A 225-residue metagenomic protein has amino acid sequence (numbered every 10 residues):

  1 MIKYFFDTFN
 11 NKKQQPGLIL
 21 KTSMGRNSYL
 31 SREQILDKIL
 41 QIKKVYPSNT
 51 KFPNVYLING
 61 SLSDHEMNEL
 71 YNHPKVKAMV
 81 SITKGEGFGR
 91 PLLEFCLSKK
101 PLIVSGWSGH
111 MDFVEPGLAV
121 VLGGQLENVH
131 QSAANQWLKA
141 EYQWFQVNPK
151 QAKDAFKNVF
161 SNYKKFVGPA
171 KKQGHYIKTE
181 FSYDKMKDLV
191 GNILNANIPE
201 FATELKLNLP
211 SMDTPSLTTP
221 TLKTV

Functional and structural regions predicted by a protein language model:
M1-Q14, A155: Short hydrophobic signal-anchor/transmembrane segments that target glycosyltransferases and glycosylation machinery
G17-M24, Y56, V104: Short beta-strand segments
M24, N135-V225: C-terminal amphipathic helix plus adjacent low-complexity, charged tail appended to glycosyltransferase catalytic
M24-H73, K77: Nucleotide-activated donor-binding/catalytic signature segment of Leloir-type glycosyltransferases, i.e., the conserved
N68, L93-K100, S108-D112: Short alpha-helical segment that forms part of, or immediately flanks, the ligand-binding pocket in carbohydrate-active
K75-K77, K99, G106: A short alpha->beta transition loop at the rim of the catalytic pocket in nucleotide-sugar-dependent
K84: Aromatic "clamp/platform" in nucleotide-sugar-dependent glycosyltransferases that forms part of the donor/acceptor
P101-V104, V120-G123: Short hydrophobic beta-strand element within catalytic cores of glycosyltransferases and related nucleotide-activated
